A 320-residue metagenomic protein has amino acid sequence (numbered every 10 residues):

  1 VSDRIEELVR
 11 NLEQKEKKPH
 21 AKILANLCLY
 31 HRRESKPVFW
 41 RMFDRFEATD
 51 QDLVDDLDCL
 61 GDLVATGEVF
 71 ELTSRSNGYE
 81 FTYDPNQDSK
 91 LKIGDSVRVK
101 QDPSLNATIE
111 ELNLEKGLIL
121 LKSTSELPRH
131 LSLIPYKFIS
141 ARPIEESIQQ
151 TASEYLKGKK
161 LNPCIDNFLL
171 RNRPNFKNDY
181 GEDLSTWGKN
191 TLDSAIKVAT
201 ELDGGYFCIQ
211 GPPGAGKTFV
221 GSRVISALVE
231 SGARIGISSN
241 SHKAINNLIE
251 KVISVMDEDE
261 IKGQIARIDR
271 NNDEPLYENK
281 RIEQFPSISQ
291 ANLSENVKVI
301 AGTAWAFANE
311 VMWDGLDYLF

Functional and structural regions predicted by a protein language model:
V1-D95, K100-D102: Accessory interdomain/linker segments of ATP-dependent helicases and helicase-like nucleic-acid enzymes that mediate
S76-D84, G117-S123, Y277: Generic recognition of long tandem-repeat/solenoid scaffolds
R98-L202: Pre-ATPase regulatory/linker segments immediately N-terminal to the P-loop/RecA-like helicase/translocase core
V99-D102, E110-L112, L121-T124, Q210-P212 (+4 more regions): Generic beta-strand/beta-sheet core signal
K197-P212, A227-S231: Phosphate-binding P-loop
G216: Conserved glycine(s) of the Walker
V220, V224: Hydrophobic positions on the alpha1 helix immediately C-terminal to the Walker A/P-loop
R234-L319: Conserved P-loop NTPase motor core of helicases/translocases
